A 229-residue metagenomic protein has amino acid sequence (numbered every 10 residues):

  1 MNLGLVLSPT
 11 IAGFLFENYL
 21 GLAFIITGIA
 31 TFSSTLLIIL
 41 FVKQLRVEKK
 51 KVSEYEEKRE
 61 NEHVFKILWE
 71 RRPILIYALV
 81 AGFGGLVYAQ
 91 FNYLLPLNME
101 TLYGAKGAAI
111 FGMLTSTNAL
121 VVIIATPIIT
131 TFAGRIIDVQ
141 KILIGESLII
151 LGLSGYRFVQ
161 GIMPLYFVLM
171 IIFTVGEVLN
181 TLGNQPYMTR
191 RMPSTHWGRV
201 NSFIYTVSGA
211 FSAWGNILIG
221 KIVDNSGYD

Functional and structural regions predicted by a protein language model:
F16, I124-D138, V223-D224: Helix-to-loop junctions at the C-terminal end of transmembrane segments in multipass secondary transporters
A23-L40, D229: Symmetry-related core transmembrane helices of the 12-TM Major Facilitator Superfamily/SLC fold
G28, Q140-G155: Structural signature of the two symmetry-related core transmembrane helices
L45-Y77: Juxtamembrane intracellular "pre-TM" segments in multi-pass secondary transporters
E70-Q90, I171: Pair of pore-lining "gating" transmembrane helices in MFS-fold secondary transporters
Y93-F111: Short amphipathic helix-loop junctions that connect adjacent transmembrane helices in Major Facilitator Superfamily/SLC
L179-M192: Intracellular juxtamembrane helix-capping segments at the cytosolic ends of symmetry-related transmembrane helices
R191-S226: A late C-terminal transmembrane helix in Major Facilitator Superfamily
